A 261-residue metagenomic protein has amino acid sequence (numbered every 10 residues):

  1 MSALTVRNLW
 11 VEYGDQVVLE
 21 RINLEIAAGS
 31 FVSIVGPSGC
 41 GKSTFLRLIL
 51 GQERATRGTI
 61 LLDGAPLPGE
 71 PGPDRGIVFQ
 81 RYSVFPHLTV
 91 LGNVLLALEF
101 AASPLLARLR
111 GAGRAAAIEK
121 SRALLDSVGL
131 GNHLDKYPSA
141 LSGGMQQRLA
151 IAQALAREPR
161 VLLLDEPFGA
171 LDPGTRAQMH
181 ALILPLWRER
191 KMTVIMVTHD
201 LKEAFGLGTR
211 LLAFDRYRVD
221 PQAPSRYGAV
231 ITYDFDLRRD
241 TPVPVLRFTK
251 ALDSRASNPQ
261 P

Functional and structural regions predicted by a protein language model:
V35-P37: The feature captures the beta-strand-to-loop junction immediately N-terminal to the Walker
L50: Helix-to-loop junction immediately C-terminal to a conserved catalytic motif
G58-E70: Conserved ABC transporter NBD signature motif
L91-A102: Short helical segment in ABC ATPase nucleotide-binding domains corresponding to the A-loop/adjacent helical element
E99, R108-H133: Conserved ABC ATPase "signature" region
Y137-L141, M145: Conserved ABC ATPase signature
A156-R160: A short, proline-enriched helix->beta-strand linker immediately N-terminal to the Walker B motif in ABC-type P-loop
L162-D165: Catalytic Walker B motif of ABC-type/P-loop ATPase nucleotide-binding domains
